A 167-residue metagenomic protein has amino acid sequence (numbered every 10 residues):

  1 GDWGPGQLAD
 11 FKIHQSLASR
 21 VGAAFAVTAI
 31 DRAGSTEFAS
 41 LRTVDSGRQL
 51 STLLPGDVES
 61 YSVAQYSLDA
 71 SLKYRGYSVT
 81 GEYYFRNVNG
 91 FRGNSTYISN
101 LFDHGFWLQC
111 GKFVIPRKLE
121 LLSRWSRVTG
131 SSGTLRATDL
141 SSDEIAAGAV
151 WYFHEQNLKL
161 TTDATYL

Functional and structural regions predicted by a protein language model:
G1-A18: Short mixed-charge
H14-L167: Outer-membrane beta-barrel pore domains
